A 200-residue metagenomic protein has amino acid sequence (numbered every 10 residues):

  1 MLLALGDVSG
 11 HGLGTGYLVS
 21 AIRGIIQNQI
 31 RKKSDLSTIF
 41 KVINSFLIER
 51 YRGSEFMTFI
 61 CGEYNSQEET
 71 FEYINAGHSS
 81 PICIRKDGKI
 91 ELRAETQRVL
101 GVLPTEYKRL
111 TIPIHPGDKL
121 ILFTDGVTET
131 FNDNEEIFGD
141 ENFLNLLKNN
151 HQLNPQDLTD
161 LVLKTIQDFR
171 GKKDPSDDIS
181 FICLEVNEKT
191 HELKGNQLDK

Functional and structural regions predicted by a protein language model:
M1-S9, L13-S20, I26-K200: Conserved subregion of the PPM/PP2C metallophosphatase catalytic domain
